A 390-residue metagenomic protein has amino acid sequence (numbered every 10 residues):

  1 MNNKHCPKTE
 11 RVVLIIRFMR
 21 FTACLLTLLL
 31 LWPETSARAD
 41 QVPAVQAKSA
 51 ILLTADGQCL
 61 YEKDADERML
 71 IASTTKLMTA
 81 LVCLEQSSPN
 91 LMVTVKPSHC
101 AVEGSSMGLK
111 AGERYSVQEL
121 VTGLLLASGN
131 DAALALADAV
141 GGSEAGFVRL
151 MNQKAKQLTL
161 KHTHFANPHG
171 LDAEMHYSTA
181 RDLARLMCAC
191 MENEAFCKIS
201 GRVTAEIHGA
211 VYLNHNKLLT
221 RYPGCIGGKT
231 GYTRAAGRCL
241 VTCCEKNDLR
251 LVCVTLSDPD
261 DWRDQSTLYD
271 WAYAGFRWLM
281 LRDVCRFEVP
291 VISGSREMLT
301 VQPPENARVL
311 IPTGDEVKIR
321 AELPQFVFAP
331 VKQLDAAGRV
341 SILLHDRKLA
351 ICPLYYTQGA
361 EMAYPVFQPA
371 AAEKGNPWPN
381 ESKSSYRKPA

Functional and structural regions predicted by a protein language model:
M1, L14-M19, W378-N380: Extreme N-termini of proteins with methionine-enriched Sec-type signal peptides or N-terminal signal-anchor
N2-K4, K8-E10, E34, K383 (+1 more regions): Intrinsically disordered, low-complexity polyampholyte segments enriched for Lys and acidic residues
C6-T22: Bacterial N-terminal signal peptides that target proteins for export
T22-W32: Bacterial N-terminal signal peptides
L30-R181, R185-E194: Active-site-adjacent loops and short helices of periplasmic peptidoglycan-processing enzymes
K161, D172-Y177, R181-A390: Domain-terminus/edge residues, biased toward the C-terminal soluble/receptor-binding domains of extracytoplasmic
